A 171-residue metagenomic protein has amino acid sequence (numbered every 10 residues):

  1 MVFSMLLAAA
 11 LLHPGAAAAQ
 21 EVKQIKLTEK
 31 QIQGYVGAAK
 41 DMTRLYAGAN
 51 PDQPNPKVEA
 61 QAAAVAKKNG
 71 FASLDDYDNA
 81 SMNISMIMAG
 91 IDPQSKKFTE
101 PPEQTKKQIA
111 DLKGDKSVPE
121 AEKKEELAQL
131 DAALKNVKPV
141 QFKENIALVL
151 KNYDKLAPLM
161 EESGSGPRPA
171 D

Functional and structural regions predicted by a protein language model:
M1-S4: Bacterial N-terminal signal peptides that target proteins for export
L7: C-terminal active-site/capping subdomain that shapes the small-molecule cofactor and substrate pocket of enzyme
A10-L12: Membrane-interface helical sensory segment of bacterial ECF anti-sigma factor regulators
P14-A16: N-terminal signal peptide c-region/cleavage motif recognized by signal peptidases
A18-A64, K143-L150, D154-D171: Immediate post-signal-peptide N-terminus of mature secreted/exported proteins
A63-Q129, K135-Q141, L148, N152: Mature extracellular/secreted ectodomains of secretory-pathway proteins
